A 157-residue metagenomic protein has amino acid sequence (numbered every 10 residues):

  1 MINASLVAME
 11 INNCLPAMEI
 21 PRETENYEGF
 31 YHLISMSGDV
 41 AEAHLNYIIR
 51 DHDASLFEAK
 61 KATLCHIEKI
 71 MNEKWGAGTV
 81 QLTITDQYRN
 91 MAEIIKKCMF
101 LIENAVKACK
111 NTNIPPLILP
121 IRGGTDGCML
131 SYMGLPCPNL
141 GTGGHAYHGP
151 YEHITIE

Functional and structural regions predicted by a protein language model:
I2-E157: Metal-dependent amide/peptide-bond hydrolase catalytic core, centered on the "pita-bread" metallohydrolase fold
